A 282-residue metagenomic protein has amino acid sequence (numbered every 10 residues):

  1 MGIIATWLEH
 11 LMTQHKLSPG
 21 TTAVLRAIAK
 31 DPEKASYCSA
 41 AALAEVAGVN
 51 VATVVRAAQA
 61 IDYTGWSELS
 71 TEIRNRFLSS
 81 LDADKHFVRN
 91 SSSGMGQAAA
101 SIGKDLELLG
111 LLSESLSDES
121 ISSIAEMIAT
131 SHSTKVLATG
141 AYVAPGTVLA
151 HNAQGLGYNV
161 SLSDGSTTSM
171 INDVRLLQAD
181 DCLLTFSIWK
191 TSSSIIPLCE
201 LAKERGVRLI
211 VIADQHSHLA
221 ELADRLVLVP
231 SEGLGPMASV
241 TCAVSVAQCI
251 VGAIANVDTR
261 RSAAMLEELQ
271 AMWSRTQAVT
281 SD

Functional and structural regions predicted by a protein language model:
I3-H10, K16-R26, K30-Y37, A41-S120: HTH-adjacent hinge/linker in prokaryotic transcriptional regulators
A29, R74, L78, V251-A255 (+2 more regions): A short, amphipathic alpha-helical segment
E126-S245, C249-V257: Glycine-rich phosphate-binding loops that contact phosphosugars or nucleotide phosphates
V257-D282: Internal, active-site/partner-interface "lid" segment
